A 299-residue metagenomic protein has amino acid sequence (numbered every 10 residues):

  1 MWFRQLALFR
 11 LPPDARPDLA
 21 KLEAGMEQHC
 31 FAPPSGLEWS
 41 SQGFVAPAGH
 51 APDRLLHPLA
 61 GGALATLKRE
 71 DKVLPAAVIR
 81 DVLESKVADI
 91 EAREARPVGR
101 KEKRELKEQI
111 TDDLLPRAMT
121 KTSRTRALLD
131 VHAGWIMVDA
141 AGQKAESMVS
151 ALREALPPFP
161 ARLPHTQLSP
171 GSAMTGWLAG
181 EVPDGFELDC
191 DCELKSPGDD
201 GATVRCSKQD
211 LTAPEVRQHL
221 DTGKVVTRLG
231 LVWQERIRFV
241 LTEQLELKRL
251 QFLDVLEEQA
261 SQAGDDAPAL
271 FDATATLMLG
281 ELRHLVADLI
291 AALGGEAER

Functional and structural regions predicted by a protein language model:
M1-W135, D139-R299: Intrinsically disordered, low-complexity, charge-rich terminal extensions of nucleic-acid-associated complexes
